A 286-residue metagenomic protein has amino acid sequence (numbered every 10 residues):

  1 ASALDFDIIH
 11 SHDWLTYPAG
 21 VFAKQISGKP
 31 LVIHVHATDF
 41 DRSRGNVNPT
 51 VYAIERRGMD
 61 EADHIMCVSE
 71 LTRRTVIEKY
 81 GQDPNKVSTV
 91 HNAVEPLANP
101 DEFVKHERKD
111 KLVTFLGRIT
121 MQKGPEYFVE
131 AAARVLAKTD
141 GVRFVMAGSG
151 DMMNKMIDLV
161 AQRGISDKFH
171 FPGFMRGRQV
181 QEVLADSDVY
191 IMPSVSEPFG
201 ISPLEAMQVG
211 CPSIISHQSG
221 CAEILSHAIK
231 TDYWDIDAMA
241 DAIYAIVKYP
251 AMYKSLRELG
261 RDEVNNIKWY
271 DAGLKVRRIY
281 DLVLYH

Functional and structural regions predicted by a protein language model:
K29-V32, F40-R57, P96: Nucleotide-sugar donor phosphate/pyrophosphate-binding loop at the beta->alpha transition of glycosyltransferases
L71, A93: Carbohydrate-associated surface elements
H106-A132, V145, R257: Conserved donor-binding/catalytic core segment of Leloir-type glycosyltransferases
K155-M175: Nucleotide-activated donor-binding/catalytic signature segment of Leloir-type glycosyltransferases, i.e., the conserved
F174-M175, E182-S187: Short alpha-helical donor nucleotide-sugar binding micro-motif in glycosyltransferases
V195: Aromatic "clamp/platform" in nucleotide-sugar-dependent glycosyltransferases that forms part of the donor/acceptor
P212-I215: Short hydrophobic beta-strand element within catalytic cores of glycosyltransferases and related nucleotide-activated
A228-D237, A245-P250: Conserved acidic donor-binding segment of nucleotide-sugar-dependent glycosyltransferases
